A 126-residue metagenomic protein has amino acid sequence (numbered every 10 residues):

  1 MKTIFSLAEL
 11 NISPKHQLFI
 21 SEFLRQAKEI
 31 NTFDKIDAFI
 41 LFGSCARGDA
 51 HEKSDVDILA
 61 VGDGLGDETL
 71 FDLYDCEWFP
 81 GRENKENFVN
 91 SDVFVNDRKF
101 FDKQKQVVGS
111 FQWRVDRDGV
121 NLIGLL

Functional and structural regions predicted by a protein language model:
M1-A38, A46-E52, G62-L126: Catalytic core of pol beta-like nucleotidyltransferases
D57-V61: Short beta-strand->loop micro-motif that forms the acidic, two-metal-ion catalytic signature in nucleotide-processing
